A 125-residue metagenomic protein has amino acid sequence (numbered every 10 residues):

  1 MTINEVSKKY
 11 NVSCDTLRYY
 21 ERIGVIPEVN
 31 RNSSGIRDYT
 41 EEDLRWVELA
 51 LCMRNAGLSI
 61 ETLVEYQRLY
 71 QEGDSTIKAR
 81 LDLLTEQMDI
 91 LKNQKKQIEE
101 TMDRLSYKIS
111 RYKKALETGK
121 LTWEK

Functional and structural regions predicted by a protein language model:
M1-E65: Basic helix-turn-helix/winged-helix DNA-binding cores and closely related short helical interaction motifs
R22, R68, K96: Residue-level detection of the helix-turn-helix DNA-binding "recognition helix"
S34, L49, R68-Q71, D89-N93: A broad detector of the eukaryotic-type serine/threonine protein kinase catalytic domain
E41-E42, G73-S75: Short secondary-structure transition/capping segments
L63-D74, L81: Short, charged, low-complexity amphipathic alpha-helix
D74-K125: C-terminal regulatory/oligomerization modules of transcriptional regulators
